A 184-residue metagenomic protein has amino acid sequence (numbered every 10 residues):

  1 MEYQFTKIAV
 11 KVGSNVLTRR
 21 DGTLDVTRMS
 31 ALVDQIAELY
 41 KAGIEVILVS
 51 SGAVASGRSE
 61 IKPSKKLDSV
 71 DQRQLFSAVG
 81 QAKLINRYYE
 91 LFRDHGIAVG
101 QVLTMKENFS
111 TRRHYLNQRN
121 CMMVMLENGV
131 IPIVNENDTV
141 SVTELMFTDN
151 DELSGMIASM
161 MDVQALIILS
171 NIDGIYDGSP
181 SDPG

Functional and structural regions predicted by a protein language model:
M1-G184: Nucleotide/pyrophosphate-binding catalytic subdomain
